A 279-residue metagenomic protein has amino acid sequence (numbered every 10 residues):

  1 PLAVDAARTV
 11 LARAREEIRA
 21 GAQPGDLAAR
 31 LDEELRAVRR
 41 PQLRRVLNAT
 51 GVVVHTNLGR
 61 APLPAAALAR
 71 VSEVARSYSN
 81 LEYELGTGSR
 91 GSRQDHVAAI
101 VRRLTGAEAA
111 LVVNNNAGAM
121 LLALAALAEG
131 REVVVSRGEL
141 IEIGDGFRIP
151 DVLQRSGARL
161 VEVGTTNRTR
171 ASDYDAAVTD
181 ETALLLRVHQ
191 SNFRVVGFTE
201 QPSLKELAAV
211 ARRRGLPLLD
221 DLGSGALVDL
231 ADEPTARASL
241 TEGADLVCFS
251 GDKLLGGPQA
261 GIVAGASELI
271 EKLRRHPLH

Functional and structural regions predicted by a protein language model:
P1-L2, A20-G25, L43-R45, G215-L219 (+1 more regions): Flexible, glycine/charged-enriched surface loops at secondary-structure junctions
P1-V38: Long amphipathic alpha-helical segments
A7, A49-T50, R60-G86: Glycine-rich phosphate-binding segment of PLP-dependent enzymes
A28-L31, R45-N48, V74: Core recognition of P-loop NTPase motor domains used across DNA-transaction enzymes
V38-A49, Y78-G88, A109-A110: Short, flexible active-site-proximal loops enriched in glycine and acidic residues
L47-G51, L255-P258: Short Gly/Ser/Thr- and Asp/Glu-enriched loop/turn motifs at secondary-structure junctions
G88-H279: Conserved PLP-enzyme active-site core in the AAT-like
